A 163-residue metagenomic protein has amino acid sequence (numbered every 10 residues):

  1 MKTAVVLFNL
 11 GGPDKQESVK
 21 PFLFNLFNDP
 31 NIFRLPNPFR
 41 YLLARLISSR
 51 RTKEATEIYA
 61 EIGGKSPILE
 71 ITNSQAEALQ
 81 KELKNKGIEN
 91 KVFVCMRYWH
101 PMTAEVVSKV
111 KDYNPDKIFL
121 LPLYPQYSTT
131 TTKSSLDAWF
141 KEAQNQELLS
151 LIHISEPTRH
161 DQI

Functional and structural regions predicted by a protein language model:
K2-K91: N-terminal glycine-rich anion-binding loop in soluble enzyme alpha/beta folds
A4-F8, S18, F24, D116-L148 (+1 more regions): Active-site histidine-anchored catalytic micro-motif
P67, I71, Y98-M102, R159: Soluble or luminal CAZymes and related metallo-dependent hydrolases
A76-Q80, T103-D112, W139-E142: Short, charged beta->alpha transition segments
L83-I88, A143-L149: Short helix-capping segments at alpha-helix termini
I88-V110, P115: Active-site periphery "cap/insert" segments of enzyme catalytic domains
V92-Y98, L121-P125, S155: A short, structured active-site edge motif that brings together acidic residues
I152-I163: Single conserved hydrophobic/aromatic residue that forms the stacking wall/gate of nucleotide- or nucleobase-binding
